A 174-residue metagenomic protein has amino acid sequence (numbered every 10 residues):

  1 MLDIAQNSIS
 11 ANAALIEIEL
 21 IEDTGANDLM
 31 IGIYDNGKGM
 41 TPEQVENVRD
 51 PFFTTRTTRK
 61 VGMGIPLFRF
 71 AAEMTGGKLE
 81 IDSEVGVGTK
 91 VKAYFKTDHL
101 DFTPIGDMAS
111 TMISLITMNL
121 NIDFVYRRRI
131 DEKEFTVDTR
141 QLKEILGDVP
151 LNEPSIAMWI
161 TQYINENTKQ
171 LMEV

Functional and structural regions predicted by a protein language model:
M1-L2, Q6, A109: Short acidic amphipathic alpha-helix that forms the conserved interface helix of the HATPase_c
Q6-G62, P66-L100, P104-I105, Y126-F135: Conserved beta-strand-loop-beta-strand hairpin that lines the nucleotide-binding pocket of ATP/GTP-utilizing enzymes
F70-V174: Flexible, glycine-/charge-rich segments associated with ATP-binding catalytic modules
